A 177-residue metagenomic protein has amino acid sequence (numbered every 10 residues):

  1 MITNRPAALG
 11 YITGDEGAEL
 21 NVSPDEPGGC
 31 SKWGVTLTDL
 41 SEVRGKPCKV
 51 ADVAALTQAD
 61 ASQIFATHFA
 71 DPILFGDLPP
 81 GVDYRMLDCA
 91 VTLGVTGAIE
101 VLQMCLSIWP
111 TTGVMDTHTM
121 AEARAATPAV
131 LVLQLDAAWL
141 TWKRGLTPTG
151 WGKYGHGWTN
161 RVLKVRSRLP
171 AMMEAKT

Functional and structural regions predicted by a protein language model:
M1-T177: Cell-wall polysaccharide-cleaving catalytic domain and substrate-binding groove, primarily in peptidoglycan/chitin
